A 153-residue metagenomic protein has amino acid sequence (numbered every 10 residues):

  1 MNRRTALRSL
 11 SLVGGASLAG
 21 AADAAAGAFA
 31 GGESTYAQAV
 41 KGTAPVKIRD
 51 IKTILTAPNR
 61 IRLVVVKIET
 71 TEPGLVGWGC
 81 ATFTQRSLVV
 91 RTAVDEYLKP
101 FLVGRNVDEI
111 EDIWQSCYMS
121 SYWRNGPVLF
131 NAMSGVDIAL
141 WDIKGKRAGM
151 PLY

Functional and structural regions predicted by a protein language model:
M1, T5, V46-R49: Short alpha-helical segments used as structural interaction elements across diverse proteins
R3-G31: N-terminal export signals
A21-N59, V66: C-terminal segment of N-terminal export signals and the immediately downstream linker at the start of the mature
N59-R62, S134: Short, basic and Ser/Thr-rich N-terminal targeting/leader segments
R62-V64, V94: Short N-terminal amphipathic alpha-helix/helix-capping patch enriched in small hydrophobics with frequent Ser/Thr
V64-E72: Short beta-strand elements
T71, L75-A148: Metal- or metallocofactor-binding catalytic centers and their adjacent structured scaffolds across diverse enzyme
